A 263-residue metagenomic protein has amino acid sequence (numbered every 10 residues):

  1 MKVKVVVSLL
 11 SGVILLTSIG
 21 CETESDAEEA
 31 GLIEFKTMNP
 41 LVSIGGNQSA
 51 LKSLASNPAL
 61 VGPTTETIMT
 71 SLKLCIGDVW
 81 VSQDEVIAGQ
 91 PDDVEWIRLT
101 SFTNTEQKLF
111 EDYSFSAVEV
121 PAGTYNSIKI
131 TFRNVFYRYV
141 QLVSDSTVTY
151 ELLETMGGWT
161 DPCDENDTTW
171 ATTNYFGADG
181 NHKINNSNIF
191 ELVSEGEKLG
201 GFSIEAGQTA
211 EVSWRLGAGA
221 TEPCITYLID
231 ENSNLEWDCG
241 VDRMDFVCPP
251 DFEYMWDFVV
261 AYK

Functional and structural regions predicted by a protein language model:
M1-L9: Bacterial N-terminal signal peptides that target proteins for export
L10-L15: Hydrophobic helical h-region of N-terminal Sec-dependent signal peptides in bacterial secretory/periplasmic proteins
T17-G20: C-terminal motif of bacterial Sec signal peptides marking the signal peptidase cleavage site
E22-K263: A short, solvent-exposed, low-complexity linear motif enriched for acidic/polar residues with Pro/Gly/Ser/Thr
